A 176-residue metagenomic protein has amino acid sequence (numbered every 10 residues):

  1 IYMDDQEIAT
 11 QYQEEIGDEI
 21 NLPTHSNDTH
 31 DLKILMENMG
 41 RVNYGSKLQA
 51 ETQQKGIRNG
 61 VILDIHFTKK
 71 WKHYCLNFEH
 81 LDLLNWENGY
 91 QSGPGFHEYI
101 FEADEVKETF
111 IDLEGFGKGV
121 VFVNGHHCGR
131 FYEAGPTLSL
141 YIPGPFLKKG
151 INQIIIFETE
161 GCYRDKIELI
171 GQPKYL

Functional and structural regions predicted by a protein language model:
I1-M3, L32, F101-N124, F131-Y132 (+1 more regions): Aromatic-lined ligand-binding clefts that engage carbohydrates, nucleic acids, or primary amines
Y2-T29, V42, E108, H127-I151: A cross-kingdom feature marking solvent-exposed beta-strand/loop segments within repeated, beta-rich binding/scaffold
D5-I8, E37-G40, F116-K118, T159-C162: Short, glycine-/Ser/Thr-/acidic-enriched flexible segments
T24, D31, T52-K55, V123 (+1 more regions): Conserved catalytic/binding loops enriched for acidic/polar residues
E37-K69, G161-L176: Glycine/proline-rich low-complexity spacer/linker segments in large multi-domain proteins
K72-H97: Edge strands and adjacent loops of beta-rich recognition modules
Q91-D104, L138-L140: Short beta-strands within extracellular/lumenal beta-sheet-rich domains
L140-L176: Terminal leader/tail segments of proteins
